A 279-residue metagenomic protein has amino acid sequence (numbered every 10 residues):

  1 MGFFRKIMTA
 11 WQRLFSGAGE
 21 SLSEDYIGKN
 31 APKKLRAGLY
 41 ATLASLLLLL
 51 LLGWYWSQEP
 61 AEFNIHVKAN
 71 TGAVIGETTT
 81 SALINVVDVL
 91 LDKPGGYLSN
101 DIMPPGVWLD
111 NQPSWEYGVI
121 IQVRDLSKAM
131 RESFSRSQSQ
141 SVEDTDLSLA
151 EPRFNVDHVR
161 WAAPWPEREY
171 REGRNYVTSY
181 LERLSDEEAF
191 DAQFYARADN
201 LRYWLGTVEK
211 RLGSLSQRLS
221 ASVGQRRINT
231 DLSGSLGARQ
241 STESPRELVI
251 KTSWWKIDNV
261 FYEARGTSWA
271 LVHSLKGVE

Functional and structural regions predicted by a protein language model:
M1-L22: N-terminal intrinsically disordered, acidic low-complexity segments at the extreme N-terminus
E20-P32: Juxtamembrane low-complexity tails/linkers enriched in Ser/Thr-Pro and polybasic
A31-R36, R131-E132, W255, G277-E279: Juxtamembrane membrane-water interface segments of multi-pass membrane proteins, especially cytoplasmic-side
L39-G53: Hydrophobic membrane-insertion alpha-helices, especially the h-region of bacterial N-terminal signal peptides
S45, I121, D125-K128, E132 (+3 more regions): A broad, structural surface signal
G53-I65: Hydrophobic single-pass membrane-insertion segments
H66-E169: N-terminal Sec/ER secretory leader and immediately downstream segment of secreted/extracellular precursors
Y170-E279: Extended amphipathic alpha-helical interaction segments
